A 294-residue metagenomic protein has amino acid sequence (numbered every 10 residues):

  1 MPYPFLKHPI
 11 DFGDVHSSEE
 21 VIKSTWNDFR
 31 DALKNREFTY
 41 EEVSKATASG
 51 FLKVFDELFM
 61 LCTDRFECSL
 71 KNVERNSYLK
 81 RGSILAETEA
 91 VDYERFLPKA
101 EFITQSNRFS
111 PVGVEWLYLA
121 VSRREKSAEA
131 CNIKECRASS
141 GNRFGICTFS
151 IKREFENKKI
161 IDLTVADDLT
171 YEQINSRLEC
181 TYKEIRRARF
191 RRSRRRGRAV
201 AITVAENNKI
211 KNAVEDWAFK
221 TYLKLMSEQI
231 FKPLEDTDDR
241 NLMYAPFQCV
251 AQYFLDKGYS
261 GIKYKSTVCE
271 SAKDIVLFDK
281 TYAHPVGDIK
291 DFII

Functional and structural regions predicted by a protein language model:
M1-P111, S139-I294: Active-site and NAD+-binding cores of ADP-ribose-processing enzymes
E87, R124-E125: A short acidic, glycine/proline-enriched capping/turn motif at secondary-structure boundaries, especially helix N-cap
V114-R124: A short, exposed loop/beta-hairpin motif centered on an aromatic-Gly-Thr core
S127-S139: Short active-site loop/helix that positions an aromatic residue
